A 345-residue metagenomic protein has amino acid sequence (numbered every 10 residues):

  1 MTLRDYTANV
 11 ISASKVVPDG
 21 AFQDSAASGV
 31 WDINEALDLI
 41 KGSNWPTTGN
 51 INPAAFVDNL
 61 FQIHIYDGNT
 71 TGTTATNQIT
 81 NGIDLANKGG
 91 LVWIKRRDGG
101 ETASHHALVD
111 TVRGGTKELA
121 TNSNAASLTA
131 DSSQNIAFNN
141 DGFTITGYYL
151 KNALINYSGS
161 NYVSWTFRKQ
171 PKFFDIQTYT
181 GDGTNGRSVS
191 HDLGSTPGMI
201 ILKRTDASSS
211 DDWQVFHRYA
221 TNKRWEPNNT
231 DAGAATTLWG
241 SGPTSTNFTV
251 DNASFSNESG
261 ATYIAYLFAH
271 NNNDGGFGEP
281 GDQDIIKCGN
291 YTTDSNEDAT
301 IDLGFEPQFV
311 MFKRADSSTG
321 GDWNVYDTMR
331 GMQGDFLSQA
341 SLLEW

Functional and structural regions predicted by a protein language model:
T2-I11, K15-W345: Surface-exposed molecular-recognition determinants
